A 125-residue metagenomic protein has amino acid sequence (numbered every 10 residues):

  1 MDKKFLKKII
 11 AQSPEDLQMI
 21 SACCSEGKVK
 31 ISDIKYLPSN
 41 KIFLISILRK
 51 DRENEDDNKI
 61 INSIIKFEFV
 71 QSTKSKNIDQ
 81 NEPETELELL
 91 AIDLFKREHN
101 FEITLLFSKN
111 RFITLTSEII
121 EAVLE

Functional and structural regions predicted by a protein language model:
M1-E125: Surface-exposed, interaction-prone regions used to assemble/regulate multi-protein complexes
